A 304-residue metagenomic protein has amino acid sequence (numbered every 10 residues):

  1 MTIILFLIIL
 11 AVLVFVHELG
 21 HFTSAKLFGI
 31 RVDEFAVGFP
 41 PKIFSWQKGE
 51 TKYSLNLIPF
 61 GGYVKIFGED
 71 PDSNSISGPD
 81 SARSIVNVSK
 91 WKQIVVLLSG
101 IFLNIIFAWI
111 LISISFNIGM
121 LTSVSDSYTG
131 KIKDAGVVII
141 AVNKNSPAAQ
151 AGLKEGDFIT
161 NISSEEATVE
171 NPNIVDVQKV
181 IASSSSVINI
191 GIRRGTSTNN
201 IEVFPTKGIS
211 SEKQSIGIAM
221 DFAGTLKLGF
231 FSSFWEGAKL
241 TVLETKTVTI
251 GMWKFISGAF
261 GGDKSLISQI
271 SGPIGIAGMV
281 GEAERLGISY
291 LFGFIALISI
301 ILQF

Functional and structural regions predicted by a protein language model:
M1-G29: Long, highly hydrophobic alpha-helical transmembrane signal-anchor segments
T2-F6, V88-L97, Y290-G293: Residue-level signature of transmembrane alpha-helical entry/exit and packing/kink sites in multi-pass membrane
K26-I112, T225-L228, S233: Membrane-embedded helix-turn/re-entrant segments that form the catalytic/gating core of multi-pass membrane enzymes
R83-S84, V88, I132, F204-Q303: Functional transmembrane alpha-helices
V86-K131, L243, L297-F304: Hydrophobic transmembrane alpha-helical segments that form the core helix bundle of multi-pass membrane enzymes
S123-A141, M220-D221: Short beta-strand-turn/beta-hairpin segments enriched in glycine/proline and small hydrophobics that form edge-strand
I139, A148-I174, T241: Conserved PDZ fold ligand-binding element
K154, V175-A219: PDZ-domain C-terminal substructure recognizer with occasional recognition of PDZ-binding tails
